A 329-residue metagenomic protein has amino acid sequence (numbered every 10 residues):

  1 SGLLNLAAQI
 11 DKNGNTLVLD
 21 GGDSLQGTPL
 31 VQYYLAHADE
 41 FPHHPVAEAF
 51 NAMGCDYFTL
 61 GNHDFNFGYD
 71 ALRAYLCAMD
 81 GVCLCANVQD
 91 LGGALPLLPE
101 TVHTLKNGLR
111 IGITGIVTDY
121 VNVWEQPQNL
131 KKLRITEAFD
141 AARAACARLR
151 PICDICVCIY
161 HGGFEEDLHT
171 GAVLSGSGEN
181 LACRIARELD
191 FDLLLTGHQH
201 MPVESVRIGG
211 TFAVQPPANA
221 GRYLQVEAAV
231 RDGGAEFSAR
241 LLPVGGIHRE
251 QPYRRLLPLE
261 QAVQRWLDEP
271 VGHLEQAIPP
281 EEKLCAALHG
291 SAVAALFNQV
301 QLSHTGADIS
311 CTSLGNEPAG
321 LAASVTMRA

Functional and structural regions predicted by a protein language model:
S1, D11-N13, P151, R254-A329: Non-catalytic terminal accessory segments
S1-G246, P258, L288-V300: Acidic, metal/ion-coordinating pockets
I247-Y253: Short, surface-exposed linear segments at secondary-structure transitions and domain or protein termini
